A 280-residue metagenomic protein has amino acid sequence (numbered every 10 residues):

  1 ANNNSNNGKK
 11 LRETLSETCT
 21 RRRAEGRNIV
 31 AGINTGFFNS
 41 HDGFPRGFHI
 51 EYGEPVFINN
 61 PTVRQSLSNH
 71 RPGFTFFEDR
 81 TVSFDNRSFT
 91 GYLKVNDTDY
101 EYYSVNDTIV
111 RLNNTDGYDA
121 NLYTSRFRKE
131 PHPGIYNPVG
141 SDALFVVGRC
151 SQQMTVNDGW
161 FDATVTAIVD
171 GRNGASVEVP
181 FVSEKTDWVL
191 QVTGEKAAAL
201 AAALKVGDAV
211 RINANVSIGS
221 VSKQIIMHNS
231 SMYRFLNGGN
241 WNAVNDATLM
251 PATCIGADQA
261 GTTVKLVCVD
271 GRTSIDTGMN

Functional and structural regions predicted by a protein language model:
A1-N280: Gly/Ser/Thr/Pro-rich low-complexity, intrinsically disordered segments
